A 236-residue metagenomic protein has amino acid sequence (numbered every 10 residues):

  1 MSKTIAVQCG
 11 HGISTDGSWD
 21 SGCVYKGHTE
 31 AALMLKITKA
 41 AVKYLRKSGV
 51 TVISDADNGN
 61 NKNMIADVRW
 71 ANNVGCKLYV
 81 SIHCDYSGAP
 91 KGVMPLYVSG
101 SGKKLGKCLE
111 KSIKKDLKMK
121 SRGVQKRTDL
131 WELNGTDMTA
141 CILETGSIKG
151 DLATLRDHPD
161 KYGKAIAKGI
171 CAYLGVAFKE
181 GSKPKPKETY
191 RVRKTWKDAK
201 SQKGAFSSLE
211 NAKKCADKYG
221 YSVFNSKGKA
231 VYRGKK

Functional and structural regions predicted by a protein language model:
M1-A66: Active-site histidine-acidic residue metal-binding/catalytic motifs, centered on HxH/HExxH-like signatures
S2-K3, L45-V52, V74-Y79, D116-K120 (+2 more regions): Loop/turn elements at helix/coil->beta-strand transitions in domains of secreted/extracellular proteins
K3-Q8, S14-D16, N72-V74, L78-D85 (+2 more regions): Active-site-adjacent mobile loop/cap segments within catalytic or ligand-binding domains
G12-T29, D85-K111: A short, glycine/acidic-enriched catalytic loop
K36, A40-K47, G102-K118, L152-K183: Long, well-ordered alpha-helical scaffolding segments within enzyme catalytic domains, especially pronounced
P184-K200, Y221: Short aromatic-glycine-(Arg/Gly/Cys) micro-motifs in beta-strand/loop hairpins
S207-S222: A short, charged, amphipathic alpha-helix used as a generic interaction element across diverse proteins
G220-K236: Short, mixed-charge low-complexity intrinsically disordered segments
